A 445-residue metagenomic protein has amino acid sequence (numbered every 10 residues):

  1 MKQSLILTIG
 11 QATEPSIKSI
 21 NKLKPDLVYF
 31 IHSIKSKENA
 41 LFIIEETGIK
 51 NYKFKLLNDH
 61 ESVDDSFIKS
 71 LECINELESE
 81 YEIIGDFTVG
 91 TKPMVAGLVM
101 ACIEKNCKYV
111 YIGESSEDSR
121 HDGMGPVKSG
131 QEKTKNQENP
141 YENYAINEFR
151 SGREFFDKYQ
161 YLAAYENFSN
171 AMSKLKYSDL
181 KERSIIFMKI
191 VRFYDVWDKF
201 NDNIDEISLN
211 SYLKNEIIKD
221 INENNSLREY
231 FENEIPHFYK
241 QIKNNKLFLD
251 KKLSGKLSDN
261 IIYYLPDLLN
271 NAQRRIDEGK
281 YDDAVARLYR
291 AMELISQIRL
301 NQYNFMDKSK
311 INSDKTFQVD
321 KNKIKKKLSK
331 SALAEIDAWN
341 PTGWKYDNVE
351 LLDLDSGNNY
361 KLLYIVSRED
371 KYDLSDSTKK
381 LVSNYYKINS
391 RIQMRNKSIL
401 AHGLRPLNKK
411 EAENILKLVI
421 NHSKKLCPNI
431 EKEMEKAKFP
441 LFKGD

Functional and structural regions predicted by a protein language model:
M1-E82, P93-D445: Long, low-complexity, Lys/Arg-enriched
G85: Conformationally flexible catalytic loops at phosphate/diphosphate-handling active centers
